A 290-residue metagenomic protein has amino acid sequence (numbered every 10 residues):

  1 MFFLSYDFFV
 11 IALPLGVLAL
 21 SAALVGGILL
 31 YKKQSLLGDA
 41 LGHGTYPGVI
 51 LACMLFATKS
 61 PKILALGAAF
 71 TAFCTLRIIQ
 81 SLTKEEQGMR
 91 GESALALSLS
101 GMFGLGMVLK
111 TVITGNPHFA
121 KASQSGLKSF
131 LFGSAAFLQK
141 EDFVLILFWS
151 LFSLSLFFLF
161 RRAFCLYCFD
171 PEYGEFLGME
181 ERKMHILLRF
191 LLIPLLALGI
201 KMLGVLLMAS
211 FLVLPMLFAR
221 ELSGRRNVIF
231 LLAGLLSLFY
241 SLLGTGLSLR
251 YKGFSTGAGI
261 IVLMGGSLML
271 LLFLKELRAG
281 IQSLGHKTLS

Functional and structural regions predicted by a protein language model:
M1-S21: Membrane-interfacial amphipathic/re-entrant helices at transmembrane-helix boundaries
A12-V17, K62-F70, S93-L97, F143-F148 (+3 more regions): Hydrophobic alpha-helical transmembrane segments
P14, L18-A23, G44, G48 (+16 more regions): Alpha-helical transmembrane segments in multi-pass membrane proteins
G27-G42, G48-A120, A219-L231, L247-G253: Short loop segments and helix-boundary regions at transmembrane helix junctions of multi-pass inner-membrane proteins
L95-F158: Transmembrane helix-bundle core of multi-pass membrane transporters and related energy-transducing complexes
Q139-P215: Helix-loop-helix "hairpin" substructures at the membrane interface of multi-pass membrane proteins
K201-M202, M208-T256: Transmembrane alpha-helical segments in multi-pass inner-membrane proteins
G257-S290: Cytosolic-side transmembrane-helix boundaries in multi-pass membrane proteins
